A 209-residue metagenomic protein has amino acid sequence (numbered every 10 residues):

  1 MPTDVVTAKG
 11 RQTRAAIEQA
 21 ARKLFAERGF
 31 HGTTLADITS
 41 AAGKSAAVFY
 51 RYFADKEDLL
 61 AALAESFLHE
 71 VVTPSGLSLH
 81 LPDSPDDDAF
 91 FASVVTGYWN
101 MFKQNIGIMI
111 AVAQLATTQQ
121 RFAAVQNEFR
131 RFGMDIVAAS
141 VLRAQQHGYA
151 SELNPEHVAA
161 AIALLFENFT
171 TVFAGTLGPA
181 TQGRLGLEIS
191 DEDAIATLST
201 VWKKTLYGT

Functional and structural regions predicted by a protein language model:
A16, A20, L24-D58, A62: Helix-turn-helix
L60-F67, G133: Alpha-helical DNA-contacting segments of helix-turn-helix folds
A62, G76-G107, P155-A163, D191-I195: Hydrophobic alpha-helical connector segments
H69-T73, D88-A113, D135-A138, A163-G175 (+1 more regions): Helical hydrophobic small-molecule/effector-binding pocket
A89, Q104-I136, H157, L185-E188: Short secondary-structure transition hinges
A92, T96, N127, R131-M134 (+6 more regions): Conserved terminal C-lobe alpha helix of the protein kinase catalytic domain
A123, Q145-S199, T209: Hydrophobic/aromatic-rich alpha-helical bundle segments in the mid-to-C-terminal region
